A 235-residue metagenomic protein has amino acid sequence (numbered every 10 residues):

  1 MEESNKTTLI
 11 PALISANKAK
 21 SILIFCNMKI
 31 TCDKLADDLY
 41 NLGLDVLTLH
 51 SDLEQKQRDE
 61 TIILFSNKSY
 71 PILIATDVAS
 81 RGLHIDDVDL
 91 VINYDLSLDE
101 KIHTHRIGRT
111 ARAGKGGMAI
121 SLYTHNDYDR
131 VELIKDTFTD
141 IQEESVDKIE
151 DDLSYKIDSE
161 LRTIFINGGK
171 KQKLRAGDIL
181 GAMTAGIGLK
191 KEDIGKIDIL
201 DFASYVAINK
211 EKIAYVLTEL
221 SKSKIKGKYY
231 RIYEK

Functional and structural regions predicted by a protein language model:
M1-K235: Conserved helicase RecA-like core
